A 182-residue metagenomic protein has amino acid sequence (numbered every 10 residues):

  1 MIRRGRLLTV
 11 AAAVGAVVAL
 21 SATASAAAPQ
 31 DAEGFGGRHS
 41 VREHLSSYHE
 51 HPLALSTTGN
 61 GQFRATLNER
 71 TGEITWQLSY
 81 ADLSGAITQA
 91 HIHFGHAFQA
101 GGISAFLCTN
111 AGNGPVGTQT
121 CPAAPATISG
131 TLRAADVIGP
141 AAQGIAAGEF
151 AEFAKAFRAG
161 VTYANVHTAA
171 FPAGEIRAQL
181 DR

Functional and structural regions predicted by a protein language model:
I2-T9, V17-A90, F94-R182: Metal-centered catalytic cores of metalloenzymes
